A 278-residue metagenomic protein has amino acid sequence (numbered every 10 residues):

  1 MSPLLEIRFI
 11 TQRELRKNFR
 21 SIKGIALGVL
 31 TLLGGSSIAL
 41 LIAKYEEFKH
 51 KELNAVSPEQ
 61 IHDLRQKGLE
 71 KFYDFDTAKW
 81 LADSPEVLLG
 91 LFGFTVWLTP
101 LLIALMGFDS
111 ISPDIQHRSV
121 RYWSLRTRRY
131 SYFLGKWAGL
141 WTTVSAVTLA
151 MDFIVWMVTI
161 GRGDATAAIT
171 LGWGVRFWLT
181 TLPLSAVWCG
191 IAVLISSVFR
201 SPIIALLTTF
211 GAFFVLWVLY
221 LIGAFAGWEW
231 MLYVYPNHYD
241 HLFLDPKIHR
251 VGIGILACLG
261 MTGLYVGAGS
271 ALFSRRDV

Functional and structural regions predicted by a protein language model:
M1-T31, S201, A271: Aromatic- and glycine-rich beta-strand/loop motifs that create alpha-glucan
P3, L242-V278: Alpha-helical transmembrane segments of multi-pass membrane transporters/translocases
E14, F153-M157, G190-L194, F214 (+2 more regions): Alpha-helical transmembrane segments of multipass membrane proteins
V29-L101, D109, F133-I203, I248-I253 (+1 more regions): Secretory targeting signals
S37-E47, P202-H241: Transmembrane helix segments
A104-W123, W137: Transmembrane helix boundary and interhelical loop/hinge segments in multi-pass membrane proteins
